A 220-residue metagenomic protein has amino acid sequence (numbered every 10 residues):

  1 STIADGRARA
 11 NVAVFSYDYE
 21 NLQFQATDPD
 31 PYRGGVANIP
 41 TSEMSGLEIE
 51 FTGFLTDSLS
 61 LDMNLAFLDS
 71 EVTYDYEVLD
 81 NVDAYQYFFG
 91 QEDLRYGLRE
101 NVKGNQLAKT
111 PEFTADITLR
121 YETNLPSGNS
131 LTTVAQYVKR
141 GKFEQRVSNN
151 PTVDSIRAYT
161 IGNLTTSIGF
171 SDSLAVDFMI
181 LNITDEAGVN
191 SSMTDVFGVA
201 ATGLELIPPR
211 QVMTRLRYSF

Functional and structural regions predicted by a protein language model:
S1-T2, E50-G53, N64, R120-E122 (+3 more regions): Transmembrane beta-barrel domains of outer membrane proteins
D5-A10, S58-L61, P126-L131, D172-V176 (+1 more regions): Repeated loop/turn-to-beta-strand initiation elements of outer-membrane beta-barrel proteins
A10, S45-I49, F113-I117, L131 (+2 more regions): Hydrophobic, lipid-facing positions within transmembrane beta-strands of outer-membrane proteins
S16-D18, A37-R146: Gram-negative outer-membrane beta-barrel transporters
L22-D30, L68, T73-D80, E144-P151 (+1 more regions): Outer-membrane beta-barrel translocator domains and adjoining extracellular loop/strand segments of Gram-negative
R33-N38, E100-Q106, N149-V153, V199-L204: Extracellular loop and loop/strand-boundary signature of outer-membrane beta-barrel proteins
Y137-S148, S167-F220: C-terminal beta-signal and adjacent terminal beta-strands/loops of Gram-negative outer-membrane beta-barrel proteins
